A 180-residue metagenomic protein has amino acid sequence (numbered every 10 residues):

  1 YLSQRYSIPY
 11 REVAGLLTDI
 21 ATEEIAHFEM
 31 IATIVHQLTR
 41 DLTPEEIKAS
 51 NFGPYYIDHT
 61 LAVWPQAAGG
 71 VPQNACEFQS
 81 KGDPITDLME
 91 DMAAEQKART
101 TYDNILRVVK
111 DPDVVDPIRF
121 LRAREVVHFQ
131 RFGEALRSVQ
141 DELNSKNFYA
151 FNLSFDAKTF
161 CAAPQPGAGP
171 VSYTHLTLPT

Functional and structural regions predicted by a protein language model:
Y1-D19, R40, A98-V115: Helix-loop segments that flank and shape redox-cofactor active sites
Y6-Y10, E29, T100, Q130 (+1 more regions): Charged, amphipathic alpha-helical interaction segments
I8-I34, D83-D91, P112-V127: Alpha-helical scaffold segments that form or flank carboxylate-/histidine-based iron centers
D19-W64, F132-V139: Conserved alpha-helical segments that form or flank metal/cofactor-binding pockets of metalloenzymes
F52-D91, A157-A162: Acidic/His metal-coordination segments adjacent to aromatic residues that form catalytic metal sites in metalloenzymes
A94, A98-F151: Preference for long, well-ordered alpha-helical segments
F151, D156-V171: C-terminal functional regions that serve as terminal interaction/effector modules
T174-T180: Conserved small/polar residues in nucleotide/adenosyl-binding loops
